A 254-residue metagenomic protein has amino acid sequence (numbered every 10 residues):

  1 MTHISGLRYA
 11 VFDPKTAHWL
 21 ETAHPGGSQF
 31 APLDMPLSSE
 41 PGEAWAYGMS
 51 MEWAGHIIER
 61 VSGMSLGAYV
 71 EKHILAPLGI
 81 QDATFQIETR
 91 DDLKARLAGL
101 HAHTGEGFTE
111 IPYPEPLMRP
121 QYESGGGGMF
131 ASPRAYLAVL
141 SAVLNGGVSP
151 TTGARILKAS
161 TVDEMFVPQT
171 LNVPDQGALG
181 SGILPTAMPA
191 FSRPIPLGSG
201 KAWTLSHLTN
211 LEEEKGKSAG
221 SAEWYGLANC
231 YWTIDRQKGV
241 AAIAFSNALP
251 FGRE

Functional and structural regions predicted by a protein language model:
M1-G216: Short, surface-exposed loop or secondary-structure junction motifs that flank catalytic or metal-binding residues
I57, T233-I234: Hydrophobic beta-strand positions
G198-G200, I234-Q237: Extracellular/periplasmic catalytic domains that process cell-envelope and extracellular macromolecules
S218-S221: A conserved acidic, glycine/proline-rich C-terminal tail/linker
G226-A228: Short, small/polar residue-rich loop motifs at catalytic or cofactor-binding pockets
Y231-T233, G239-A248: Short, well-ordered beta-strand elements
A248-E254: Generic C-terminus detector
